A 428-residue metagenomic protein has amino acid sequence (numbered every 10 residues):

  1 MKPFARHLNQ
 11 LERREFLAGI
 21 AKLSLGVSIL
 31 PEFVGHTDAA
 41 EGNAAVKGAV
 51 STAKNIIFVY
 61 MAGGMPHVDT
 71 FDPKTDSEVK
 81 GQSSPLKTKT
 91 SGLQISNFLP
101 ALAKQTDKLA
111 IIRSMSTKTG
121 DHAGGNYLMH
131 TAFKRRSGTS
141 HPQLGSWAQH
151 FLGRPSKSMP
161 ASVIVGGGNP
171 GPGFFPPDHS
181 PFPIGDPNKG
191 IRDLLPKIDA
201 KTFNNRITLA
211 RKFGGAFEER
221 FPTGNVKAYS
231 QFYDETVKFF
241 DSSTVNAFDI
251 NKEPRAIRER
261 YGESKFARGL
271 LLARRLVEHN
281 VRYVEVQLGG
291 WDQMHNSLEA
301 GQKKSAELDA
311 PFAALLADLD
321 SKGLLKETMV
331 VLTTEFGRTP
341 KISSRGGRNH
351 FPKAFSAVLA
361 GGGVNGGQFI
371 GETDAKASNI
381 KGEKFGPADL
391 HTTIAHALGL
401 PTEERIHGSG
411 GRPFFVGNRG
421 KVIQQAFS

Functional and structural regions predicted by a protein language model:
M1-S428: Ligand-binding pockets and gating/stacking loops
